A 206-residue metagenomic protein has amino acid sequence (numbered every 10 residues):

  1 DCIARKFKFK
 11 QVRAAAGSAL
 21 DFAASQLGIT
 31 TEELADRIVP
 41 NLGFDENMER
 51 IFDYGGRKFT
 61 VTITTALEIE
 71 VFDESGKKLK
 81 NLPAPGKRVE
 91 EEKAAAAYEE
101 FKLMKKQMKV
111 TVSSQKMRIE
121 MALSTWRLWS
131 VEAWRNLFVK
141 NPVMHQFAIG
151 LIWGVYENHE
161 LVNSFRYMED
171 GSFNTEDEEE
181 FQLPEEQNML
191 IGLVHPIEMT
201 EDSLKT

Functional and structural regions predicted by a protein language model:
D1, K8-T206: Non-catalytic terminal/accessory regions
